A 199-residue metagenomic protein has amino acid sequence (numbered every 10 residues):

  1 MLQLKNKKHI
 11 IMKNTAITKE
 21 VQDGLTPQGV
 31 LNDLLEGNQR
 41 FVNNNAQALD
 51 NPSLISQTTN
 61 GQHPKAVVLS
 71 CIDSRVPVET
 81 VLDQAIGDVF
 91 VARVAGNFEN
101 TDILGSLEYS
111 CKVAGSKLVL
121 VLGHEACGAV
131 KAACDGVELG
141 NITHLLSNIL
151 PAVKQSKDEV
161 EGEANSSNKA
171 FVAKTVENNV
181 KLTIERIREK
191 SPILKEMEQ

Functional and structural regions predicted by a protein language model:
L4, I10-G61, G87, N97-A114 (+1 more regions): Divalent-metal-activated hydrolytic enzyme cores
H63-V130: Small-residue-enriched, tightly packed secondary-structure blocks
